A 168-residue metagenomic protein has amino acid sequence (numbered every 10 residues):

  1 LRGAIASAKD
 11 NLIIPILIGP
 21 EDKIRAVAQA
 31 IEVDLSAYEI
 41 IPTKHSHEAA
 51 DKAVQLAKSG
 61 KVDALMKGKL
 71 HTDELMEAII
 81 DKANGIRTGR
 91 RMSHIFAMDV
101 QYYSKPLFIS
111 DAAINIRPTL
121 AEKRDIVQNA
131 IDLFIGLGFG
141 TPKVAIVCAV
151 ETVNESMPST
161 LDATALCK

Functional and structural regions predicted by a protein language model:
L1-K168: Anion-binding alpha/beta catalytic cores of soluble intermediary-metabolism enzymes, centered on
